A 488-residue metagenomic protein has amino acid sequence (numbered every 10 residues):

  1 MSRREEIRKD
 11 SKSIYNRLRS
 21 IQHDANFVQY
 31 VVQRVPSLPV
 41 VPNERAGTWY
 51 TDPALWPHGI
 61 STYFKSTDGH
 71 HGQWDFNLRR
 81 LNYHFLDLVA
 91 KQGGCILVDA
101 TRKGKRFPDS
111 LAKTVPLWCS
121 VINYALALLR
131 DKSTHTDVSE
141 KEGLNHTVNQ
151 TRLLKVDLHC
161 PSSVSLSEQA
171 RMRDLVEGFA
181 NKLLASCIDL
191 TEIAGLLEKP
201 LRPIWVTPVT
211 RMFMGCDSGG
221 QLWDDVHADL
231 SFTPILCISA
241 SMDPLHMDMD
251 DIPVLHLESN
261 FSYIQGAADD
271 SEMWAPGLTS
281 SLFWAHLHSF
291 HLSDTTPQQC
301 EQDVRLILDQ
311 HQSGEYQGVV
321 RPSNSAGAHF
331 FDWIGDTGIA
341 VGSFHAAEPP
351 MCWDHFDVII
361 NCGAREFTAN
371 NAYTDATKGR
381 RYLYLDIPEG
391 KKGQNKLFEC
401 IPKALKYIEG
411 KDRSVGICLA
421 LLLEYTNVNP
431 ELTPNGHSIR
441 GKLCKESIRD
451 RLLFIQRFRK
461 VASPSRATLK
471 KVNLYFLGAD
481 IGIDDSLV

Functional and structural regions predicted by a protein language model:
M1-N361, R365-K403, L423, V428-V488: Non-catalytic regulatory/accessory regions that flank a structured catalytic core
K406-L419: A phosphate-binding catalytic loop at a beta-strand-loop-alpha-helix junction that coordinates phosphoryl groups
